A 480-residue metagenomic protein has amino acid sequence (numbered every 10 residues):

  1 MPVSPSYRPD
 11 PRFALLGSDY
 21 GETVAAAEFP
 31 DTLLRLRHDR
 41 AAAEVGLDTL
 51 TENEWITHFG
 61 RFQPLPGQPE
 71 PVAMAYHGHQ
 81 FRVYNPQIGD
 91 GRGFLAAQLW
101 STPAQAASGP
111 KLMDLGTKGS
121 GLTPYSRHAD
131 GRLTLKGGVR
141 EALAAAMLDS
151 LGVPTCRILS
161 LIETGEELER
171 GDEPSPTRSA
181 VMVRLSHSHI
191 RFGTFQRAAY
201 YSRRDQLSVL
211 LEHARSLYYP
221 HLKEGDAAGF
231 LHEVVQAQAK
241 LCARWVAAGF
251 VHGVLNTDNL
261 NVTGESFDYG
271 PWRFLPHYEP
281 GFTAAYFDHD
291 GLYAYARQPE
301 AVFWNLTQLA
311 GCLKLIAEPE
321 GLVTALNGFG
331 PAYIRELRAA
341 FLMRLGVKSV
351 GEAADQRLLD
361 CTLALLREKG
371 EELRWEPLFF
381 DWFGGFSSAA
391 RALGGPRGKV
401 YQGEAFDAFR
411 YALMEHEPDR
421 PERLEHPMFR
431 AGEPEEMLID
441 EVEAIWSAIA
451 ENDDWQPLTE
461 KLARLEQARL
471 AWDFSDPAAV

Functional and structural regions predicted by a protein language model:
M1-A75, Q105-S108, H289-V480: Regulatory N- and C-terminal appendages and interdomain linkers associated with kinase/kinase-like NTP transferase
V3, D10-P11, G17-Y20, Q80-V83 (+4 more regions): Short secondary-structure boundary micro-motifs
P11-G17, M113-P124, L211-R215, H277-F287 (+1 more regions): Active-site-adjacent bridging/hinge elements
A25-A26, D130-R132, A228-G229: Short, contiguous strand/loop micro-motifs
D31-L34, R40-E52, F59-K223, T263-E265 (+6 more regions): Conserved ATP-binding subdomain of kinase catalytic cores across diverse folds
G138, L168-H252, T263-R357, L365: ATP-dependent phospho-/nucleotidyl transfer catalytic cores
V254-L260: Hydrophobic HxD+1 residue recognition
